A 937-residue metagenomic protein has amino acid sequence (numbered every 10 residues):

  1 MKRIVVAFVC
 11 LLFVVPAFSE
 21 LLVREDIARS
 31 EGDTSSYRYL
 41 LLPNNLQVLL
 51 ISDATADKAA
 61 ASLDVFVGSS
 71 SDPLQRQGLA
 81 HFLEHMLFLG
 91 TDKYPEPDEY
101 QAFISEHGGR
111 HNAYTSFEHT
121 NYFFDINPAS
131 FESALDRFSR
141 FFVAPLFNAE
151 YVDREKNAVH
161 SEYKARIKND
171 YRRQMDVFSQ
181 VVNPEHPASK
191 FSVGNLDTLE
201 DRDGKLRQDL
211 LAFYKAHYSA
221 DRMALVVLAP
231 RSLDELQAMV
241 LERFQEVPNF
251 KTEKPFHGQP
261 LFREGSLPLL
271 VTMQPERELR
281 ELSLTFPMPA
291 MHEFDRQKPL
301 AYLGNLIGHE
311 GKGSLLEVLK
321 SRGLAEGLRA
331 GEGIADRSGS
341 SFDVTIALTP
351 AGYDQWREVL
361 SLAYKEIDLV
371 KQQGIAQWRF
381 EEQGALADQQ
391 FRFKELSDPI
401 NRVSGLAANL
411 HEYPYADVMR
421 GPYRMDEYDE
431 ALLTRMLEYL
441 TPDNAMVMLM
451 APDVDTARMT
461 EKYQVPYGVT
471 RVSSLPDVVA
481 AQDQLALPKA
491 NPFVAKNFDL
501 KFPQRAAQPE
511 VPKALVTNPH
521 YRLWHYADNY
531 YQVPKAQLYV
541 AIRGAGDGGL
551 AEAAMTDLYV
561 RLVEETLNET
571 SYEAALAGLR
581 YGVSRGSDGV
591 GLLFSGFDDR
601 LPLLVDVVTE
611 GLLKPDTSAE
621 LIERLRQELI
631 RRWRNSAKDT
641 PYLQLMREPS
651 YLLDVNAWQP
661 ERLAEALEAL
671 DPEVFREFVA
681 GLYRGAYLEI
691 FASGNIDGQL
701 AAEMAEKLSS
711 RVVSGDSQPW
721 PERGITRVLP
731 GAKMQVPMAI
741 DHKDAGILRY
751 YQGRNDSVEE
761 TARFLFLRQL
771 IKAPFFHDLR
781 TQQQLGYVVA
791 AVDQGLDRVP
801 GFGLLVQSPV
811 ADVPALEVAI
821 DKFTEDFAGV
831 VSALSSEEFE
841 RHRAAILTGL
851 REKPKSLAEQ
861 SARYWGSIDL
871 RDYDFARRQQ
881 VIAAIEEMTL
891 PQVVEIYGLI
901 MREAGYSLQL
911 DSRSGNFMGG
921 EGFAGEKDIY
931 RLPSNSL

Functional and structural regions predicted by a protein language model:
E20-E25, V226, R379-N529, T640 (+6 more regions): C-terminal regions of mature proteins
S30-S62: Mature N-terminal segment immediately following signal peptide/propeptide cleavage in secreted/periplasmic
N45, L63, H81, Y122 (+22 more regions): Buried hydrophobic packing residues in well-ordered domains
A60-D125, K190-N195, H309-G327, G331-S340 (+5 more regions): M16/MPP (pitrilysin/insulinase) zinc-metallopeptidase core fold and M16-derived inactive scaffolds
L89-K93, D125-K156, S338-E395, A545 (+9 more regions): M16/insulysin-pitrilysin zinc metalloprotease superfamily fold
A102, S133-L135, P145-K190, D197-Q208 (+6 more regions): Non-catalytic accessory/assembly modules
E278-L279, K513-R543, A551-A554, D741-K743: Active-site-adjacent "gating/activation" loops or surface patches in catalytic cores
